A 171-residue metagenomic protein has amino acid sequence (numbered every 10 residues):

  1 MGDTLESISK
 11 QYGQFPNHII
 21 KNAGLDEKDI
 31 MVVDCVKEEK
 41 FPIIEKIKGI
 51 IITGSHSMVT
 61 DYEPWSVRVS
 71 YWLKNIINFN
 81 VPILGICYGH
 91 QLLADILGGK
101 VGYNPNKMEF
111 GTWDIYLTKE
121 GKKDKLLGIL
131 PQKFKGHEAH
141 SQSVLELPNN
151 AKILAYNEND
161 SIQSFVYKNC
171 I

Functional and structural regions predicted by a protein language model:
M1-F79: N-terminal beta1-alpha1 cap of cysteine-dependent amidohydrolase-like domains
S7-I8, D61, G85, L145 (+1 more regions): Secondary-structure boundary/capping motif
N17-K21, Q91, D124, Q142: Active-site phosphate/pyrophosphate- and oxyanion-stabilizing loops and adjacent acidic/basic residues in soluble
D26, W72, F79-N80, K133 (+2 more regions): Structured helix-beta-strand junction loops
K28-I30, I83, I171: Hydrophobic anchor at the start of a short beta-strand that flanks the dinucleotide cofactor-binding loop
D34-V36, G89, Q142: Catalytic metal-binding/acid-base residues of hydrolase active sites
I47, T53-D124: Cysteine-nucleophile active-site neighborhood
L97-I171: Pocket-forming structural segment of enzyme catalytic cores
